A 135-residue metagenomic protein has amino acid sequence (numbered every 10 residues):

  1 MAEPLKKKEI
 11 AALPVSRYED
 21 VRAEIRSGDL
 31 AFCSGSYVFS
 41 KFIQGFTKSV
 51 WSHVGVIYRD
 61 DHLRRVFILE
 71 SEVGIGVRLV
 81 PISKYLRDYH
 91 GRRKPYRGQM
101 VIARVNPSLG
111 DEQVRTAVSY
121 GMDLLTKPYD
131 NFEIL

Functional and structural regions predicted by a protein language model:
M1-L135: Cysteine-nucleophile amide-bond enzymes
